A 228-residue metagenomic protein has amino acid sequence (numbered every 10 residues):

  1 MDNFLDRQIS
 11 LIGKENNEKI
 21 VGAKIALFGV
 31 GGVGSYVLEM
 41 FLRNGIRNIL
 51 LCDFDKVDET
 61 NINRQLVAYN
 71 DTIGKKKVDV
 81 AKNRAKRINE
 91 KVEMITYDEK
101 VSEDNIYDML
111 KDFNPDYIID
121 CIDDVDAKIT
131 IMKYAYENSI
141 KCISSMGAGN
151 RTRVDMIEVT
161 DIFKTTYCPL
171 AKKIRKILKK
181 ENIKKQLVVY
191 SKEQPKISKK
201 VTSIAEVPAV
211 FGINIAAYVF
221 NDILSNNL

Functional and structural regions predicted by a protein language model:
M1-I25: N-terminal charged helix/coil linker that caps or initiates catalytic domains
V21, K111-Y117, C121-T130, Y134-N138 (+3 more regions): Glycine-rich phosphate/adenylate-binding loop
L27-G29, C52: Conserved N-terminal Rossmann-fold NAD(P)-binding element of oxidoreductases
V33-G34: Hydrophobic/small residue at the entry helix of a nucleotide-binding pocket
R43-N48: Conserved S-adenosyl-L-methionine
D53-N89: Glycine-rich phosphate-binding loop and adjoining beta1-alpha1-beta2 segment of Rossmann-like nucleotide-binding folds
V57-T60, A148-V154: Short gly/pro/ser/thr-enriched loop/turn and capping motifs at secondary-structure boundaries
D98-I106: Conserved SAM/SAH-binding loop
